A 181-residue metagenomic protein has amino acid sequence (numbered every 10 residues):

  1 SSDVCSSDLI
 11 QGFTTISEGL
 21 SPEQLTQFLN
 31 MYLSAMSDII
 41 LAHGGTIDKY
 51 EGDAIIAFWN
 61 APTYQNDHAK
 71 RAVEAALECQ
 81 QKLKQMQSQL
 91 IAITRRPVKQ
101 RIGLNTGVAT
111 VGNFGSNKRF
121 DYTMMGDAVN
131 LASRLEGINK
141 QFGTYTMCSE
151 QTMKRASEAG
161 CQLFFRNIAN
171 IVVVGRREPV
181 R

Functional and structural regions predicted by a protein language model:
S1-S2: Membrane-proximal helical linkers
C5-A75: Catalytic NTP-binding/metal-coordinating core of nucleotidyl cyclase/transferase enzymes
H43-G44, D48-E51, K82-G103, F142 (+1 more regions): Catalytic core regions of nucleotide second-messenger enzymes
F58, R96-G112: A short glycine-enriched loop-to-beta-strand structural element that forms part of the catalytic core of nucleotide
A76, G126-A132, E150, P179: Amphipathic alpha-helical transducer elements in NTP-driven molecular machines
A109, I138-R181: Cytosolic regulatory/linker segments at or just downstream of nucleotide-handling modules in signal-transduction
